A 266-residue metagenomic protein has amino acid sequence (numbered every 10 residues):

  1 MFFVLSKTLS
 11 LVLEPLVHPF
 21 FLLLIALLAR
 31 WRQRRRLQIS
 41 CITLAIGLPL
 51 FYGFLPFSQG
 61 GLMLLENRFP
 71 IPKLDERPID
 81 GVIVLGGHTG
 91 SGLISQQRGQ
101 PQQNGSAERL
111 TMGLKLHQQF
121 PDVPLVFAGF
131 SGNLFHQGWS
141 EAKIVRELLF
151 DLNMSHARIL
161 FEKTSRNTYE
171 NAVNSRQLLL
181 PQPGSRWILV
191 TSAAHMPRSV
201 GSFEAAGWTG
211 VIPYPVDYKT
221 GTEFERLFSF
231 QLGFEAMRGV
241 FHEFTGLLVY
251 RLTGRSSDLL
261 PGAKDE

Functional and structural regions predicted by a protein language model:
M1-L9, F57, G61-L65, F241-L248: Hydrophobic alpha-helical segments of integral membrane proteins, encompassing both true transmembrane helices
M1-R30: Membrane-embedded alpha-helical segments of integral membrane proteins
R30-I39: Membrane-interface helix-boundary motifs at transmembrane edges
R35, L64-I71, G254-G262: Transmembrane helix-loop junctions in multipass membrane proteins, especially transporters and channels
S40-F54: Hydrophobic membrane-insertion alpha-helices, especially the h-region of bacterial N-terminal signal peptides
F51-F234: A structural signal for short, hydrophobic/glycine-enriched beta-strand patches
Y218, F224-F228, G233-E266: Extracytoplasmic/luminal low-complexity segments enriched in Pro/Gly and acidic/polar residues that act as flexible
